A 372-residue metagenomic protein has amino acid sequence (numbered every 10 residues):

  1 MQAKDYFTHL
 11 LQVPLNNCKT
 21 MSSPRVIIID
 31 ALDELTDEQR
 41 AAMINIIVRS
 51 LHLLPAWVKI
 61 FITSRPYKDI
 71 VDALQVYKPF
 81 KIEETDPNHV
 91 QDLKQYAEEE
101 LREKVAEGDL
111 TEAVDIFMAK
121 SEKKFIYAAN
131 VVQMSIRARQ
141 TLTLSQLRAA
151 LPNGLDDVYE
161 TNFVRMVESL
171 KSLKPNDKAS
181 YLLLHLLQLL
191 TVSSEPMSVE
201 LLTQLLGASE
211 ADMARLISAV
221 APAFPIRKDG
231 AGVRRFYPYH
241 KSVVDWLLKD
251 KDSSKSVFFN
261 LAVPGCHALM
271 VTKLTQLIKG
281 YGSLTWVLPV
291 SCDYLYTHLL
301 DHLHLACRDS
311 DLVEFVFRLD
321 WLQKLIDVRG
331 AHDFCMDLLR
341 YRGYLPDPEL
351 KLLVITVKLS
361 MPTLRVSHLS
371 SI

Functional and structural regions predicted by a protein language model:
M1-I29, Q39-S50, L54-K59, H89 (+5 more regions): Mid-core helix/loop region of P-loop NTP-binding domains shared across ATPases and GTPases
S23, D72-A73, L110-E112, S310-F317: Short sequence/structural elements of tandem HEAT/ARM alpha-solenoid repeats
I28, L35, R49-L74, A221: Sensor-1/coupling segment of RecA-like P-loop NTPase cores
E34, E38-Q39, V58, R65 (+2 more regions): Leucine/isoleucine-rich amphipathic helices and adjacent mixed helix/strand linkers that form non-membrane
I44-V48, Y77-F80, S254-S256: Glycine-rich, phosphate-binding/catalytic loops in enzymes
I70, Q75-V76, S135-R139: Juxtamembrane interfacial secondary-structure elements that flank transmembrane helices in multi-pass membrane proteins
A73-P87: A short helix-turn-beta junction within AAA+ P-loop NTPase domains corresponding to the substrate/partner-engaging
E98-K104: Cytoplasm-facing ends of alpha-helical transmembrane segments in multi-pass membrane proteins
